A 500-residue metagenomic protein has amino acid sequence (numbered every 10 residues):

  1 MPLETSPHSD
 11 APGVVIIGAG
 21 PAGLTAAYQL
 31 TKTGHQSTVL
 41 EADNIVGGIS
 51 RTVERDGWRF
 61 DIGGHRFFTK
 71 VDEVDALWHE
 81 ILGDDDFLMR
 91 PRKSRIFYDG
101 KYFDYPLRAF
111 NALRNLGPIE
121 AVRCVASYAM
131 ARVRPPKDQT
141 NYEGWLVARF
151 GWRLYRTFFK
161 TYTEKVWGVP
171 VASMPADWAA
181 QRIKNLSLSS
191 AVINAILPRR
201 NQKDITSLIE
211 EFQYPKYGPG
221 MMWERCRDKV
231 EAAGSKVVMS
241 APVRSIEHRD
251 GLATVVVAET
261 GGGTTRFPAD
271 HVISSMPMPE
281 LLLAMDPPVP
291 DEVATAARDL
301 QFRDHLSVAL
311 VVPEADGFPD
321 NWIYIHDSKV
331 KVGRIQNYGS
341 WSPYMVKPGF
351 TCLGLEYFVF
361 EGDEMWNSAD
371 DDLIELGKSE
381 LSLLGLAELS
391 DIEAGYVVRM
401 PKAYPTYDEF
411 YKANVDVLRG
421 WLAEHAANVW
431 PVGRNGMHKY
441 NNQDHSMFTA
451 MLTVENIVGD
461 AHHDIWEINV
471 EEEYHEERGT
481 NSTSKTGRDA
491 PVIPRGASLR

Functional and structural regions predicted by a protein language model:
D10, T33, A241-A387, V398 (+3 more regions): Mid-domain catalytic core of redox enzymes that form a hydrophobic substrate pocket/lid adjacent to a catalytic redox
P12-V39: N-terminal Rossmann-like FAD-binding beta1-loop-alpha1 element of flavoenzymes
T31-R55: Glycine-rich FAD pyrophosphate-binding loop
T52, V74-Y98, R153-T157, F302-R303 (+3 more regions): A short alpha-helix-loop-beta-strand transition element characteristic of N-terminal alpha/beta dinucleotide-binding
D56-R134: Dinucleotide-binding Rossmann-like beta1-alpha1 core, especially the glycine-rich loop that anchors the ADP
A112, V122-A253, P268: Active-site/ligand-binding neighborhood in enzyme catalytic cores
E375-A423, W430-P431, H475: Flavin (FAD/FMN) cofactor-binding core of flavoprotein oxidoreductases
E409-R500: C-terminal lid/capping helical subdomain adjacent to the catalytic/cofactor pocket in oxidative enzymes
